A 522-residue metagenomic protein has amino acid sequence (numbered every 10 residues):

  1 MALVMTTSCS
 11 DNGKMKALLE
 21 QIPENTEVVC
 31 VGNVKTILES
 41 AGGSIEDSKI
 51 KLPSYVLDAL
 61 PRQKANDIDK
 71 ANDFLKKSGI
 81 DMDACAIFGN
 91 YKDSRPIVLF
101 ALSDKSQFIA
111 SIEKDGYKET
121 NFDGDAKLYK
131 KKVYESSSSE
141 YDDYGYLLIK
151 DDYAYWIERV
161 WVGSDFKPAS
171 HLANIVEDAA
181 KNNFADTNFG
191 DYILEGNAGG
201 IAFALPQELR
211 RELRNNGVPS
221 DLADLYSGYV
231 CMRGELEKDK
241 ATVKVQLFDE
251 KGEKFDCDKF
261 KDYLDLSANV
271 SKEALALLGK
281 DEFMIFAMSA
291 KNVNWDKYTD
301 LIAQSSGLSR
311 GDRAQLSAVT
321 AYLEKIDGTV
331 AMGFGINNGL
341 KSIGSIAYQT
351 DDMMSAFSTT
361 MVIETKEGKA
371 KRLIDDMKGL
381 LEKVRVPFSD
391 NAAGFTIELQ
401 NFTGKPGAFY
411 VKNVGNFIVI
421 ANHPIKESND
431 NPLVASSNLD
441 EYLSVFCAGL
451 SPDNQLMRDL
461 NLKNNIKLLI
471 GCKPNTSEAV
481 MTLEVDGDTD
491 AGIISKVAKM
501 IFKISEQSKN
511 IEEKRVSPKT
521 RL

Functional and structural regions predicted by a protein language model:
M5-S8: C-terminal motif of bacterial Sec signal peptides marking the signal peptidase cleavage site
N12-A59: N-terminal mature-domain "stem" immediately C-terminal to a signal peptide or N-terminal signal-anchor/transmembrane
K14, S138-E140, D151-D152, E158-T299 (+1 more regions): Leucine-rich, highly hydrophobic segment in Treponema pallidum outer-membrane-associated proteins
V29-C30, A71-D191, A331-S444, L483 (+1 more regions): Single conserved position on a long alpha-helix in the C-terminal lobe of the eukaryotic protein kinase
T36-K51, R95, D352-S358, R515: N-terminal non-globular leader segments, chiefly Sec-dependent signal peptides
A41-S78, Q304-G335, G379-N391, C447-A448: Surface-exposed, low-hydrophobicity interaction/linker segments
Y263-F357, E364-I374: Extended non-catalytic domains of envelope/secretory-pathway proteins
